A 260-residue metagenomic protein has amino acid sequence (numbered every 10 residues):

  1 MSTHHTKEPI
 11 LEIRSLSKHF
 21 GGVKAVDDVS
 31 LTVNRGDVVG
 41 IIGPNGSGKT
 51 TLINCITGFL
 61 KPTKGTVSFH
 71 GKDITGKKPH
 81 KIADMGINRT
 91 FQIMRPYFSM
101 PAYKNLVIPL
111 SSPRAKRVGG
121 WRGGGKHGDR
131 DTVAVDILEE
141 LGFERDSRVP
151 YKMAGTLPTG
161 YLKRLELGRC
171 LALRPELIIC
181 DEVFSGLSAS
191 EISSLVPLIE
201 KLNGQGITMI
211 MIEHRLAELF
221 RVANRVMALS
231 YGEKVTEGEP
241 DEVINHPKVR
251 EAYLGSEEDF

Functional and structural regions predicted by a protein language model:
I42-P44: The feature captures the beta-strand-to-loop junction immediately N-terminal to the Walker
T57: Helix-to-loop junction immediately C-terminal to a conserved catalytic motif
G65-K72, M85, L138, Y151: Conserved ABC transporter NBD signature motif
R174: Conserved catalytic motifs of ABC-family nucleotide-binding domains
I178-D181: Catalytic Walker B motif of ABC-type/P-loop ATPase nucleotide-binding domains
L219-R221: A short, surface-exposed alpha-helical micro-motif characterized by mixed small hydrophobic and charged/polar residues
